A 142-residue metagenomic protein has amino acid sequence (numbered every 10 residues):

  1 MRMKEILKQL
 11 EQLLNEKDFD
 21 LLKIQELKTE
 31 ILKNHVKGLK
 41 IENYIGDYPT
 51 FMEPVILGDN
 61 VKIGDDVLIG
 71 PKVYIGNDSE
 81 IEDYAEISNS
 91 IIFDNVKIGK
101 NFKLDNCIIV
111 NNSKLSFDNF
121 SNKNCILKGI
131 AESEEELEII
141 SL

Functional and structural regions predicted by a protein language model:
M1-Y48, E135-L142: Terminal amphipathic alpha-helical/low-complexity segments used for targeting or macromolecular assembly
N43-S141: Structural signal for interior beta-strand "rungs" in well-ordered beta-sheet cores of soluble enzyme domains
